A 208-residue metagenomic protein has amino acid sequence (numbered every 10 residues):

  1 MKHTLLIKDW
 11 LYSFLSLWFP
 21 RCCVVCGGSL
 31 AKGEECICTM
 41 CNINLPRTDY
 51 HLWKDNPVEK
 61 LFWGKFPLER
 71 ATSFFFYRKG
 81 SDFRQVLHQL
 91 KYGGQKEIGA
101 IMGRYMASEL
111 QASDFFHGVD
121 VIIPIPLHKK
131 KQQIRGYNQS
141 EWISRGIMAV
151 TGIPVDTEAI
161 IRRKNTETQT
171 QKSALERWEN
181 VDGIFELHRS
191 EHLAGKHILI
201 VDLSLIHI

Functional and structural regions predicted by a protein language model:
M1-L205: Glycine-rich phosphate/pyrophosphate-handling loop used in enzymes and phosphotransfer proteins
